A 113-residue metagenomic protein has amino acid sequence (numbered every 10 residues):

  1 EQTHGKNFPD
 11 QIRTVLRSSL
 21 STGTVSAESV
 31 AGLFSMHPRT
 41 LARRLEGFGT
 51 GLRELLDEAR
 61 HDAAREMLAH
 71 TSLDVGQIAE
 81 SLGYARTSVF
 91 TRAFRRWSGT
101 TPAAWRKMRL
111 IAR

Functional and structural regions predicted by a protein language model:
E1-R113: Extended mid-to-C-terminal alpha-helical interaction segments
